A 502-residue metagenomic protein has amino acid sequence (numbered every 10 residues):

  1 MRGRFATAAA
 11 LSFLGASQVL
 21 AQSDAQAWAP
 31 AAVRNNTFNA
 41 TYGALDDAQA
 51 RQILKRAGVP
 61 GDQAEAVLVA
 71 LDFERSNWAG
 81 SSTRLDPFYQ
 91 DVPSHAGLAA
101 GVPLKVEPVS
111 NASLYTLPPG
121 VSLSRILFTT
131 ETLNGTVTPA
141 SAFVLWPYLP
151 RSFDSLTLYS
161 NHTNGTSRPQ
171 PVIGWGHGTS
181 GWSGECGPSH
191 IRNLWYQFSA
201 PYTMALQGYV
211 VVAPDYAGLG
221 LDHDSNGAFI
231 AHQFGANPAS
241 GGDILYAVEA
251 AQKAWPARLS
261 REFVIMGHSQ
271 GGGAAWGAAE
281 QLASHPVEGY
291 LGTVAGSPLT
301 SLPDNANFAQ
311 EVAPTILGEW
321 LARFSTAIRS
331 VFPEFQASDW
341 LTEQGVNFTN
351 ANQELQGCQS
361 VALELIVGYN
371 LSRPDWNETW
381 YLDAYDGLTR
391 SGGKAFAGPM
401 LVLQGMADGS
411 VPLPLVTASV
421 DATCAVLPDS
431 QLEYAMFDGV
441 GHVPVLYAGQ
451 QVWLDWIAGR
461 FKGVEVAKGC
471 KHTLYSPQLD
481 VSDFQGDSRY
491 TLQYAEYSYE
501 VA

Functional and structural regions predicted by a protein language model:
M1-D24, A502: Fungal secretory targeting signals
A21-R151: Catalytic-loop region of hydrolases
V33-N36, A40-S82, D86, G296-K394: Accessory cap/linker subdomain of secreted extracellular hydrolases
T132-G208: Short, surface-exposed "cap/lid" segments of acyl-processing enzymes
Q233-W255: Alpha/beta-hydrolase active-site loop
E249-I316: Primarily recognizes the serine-hydrolase "nucleophile elbow" in alpha/beta-hydrolase and SGNH/GDSL folds
L382-Y385, S410, T417-A418, A425-A502: C-terminal catalytic histidine-bearing segment of alpha/beta-hydrolase fold enzymes
F396, L401-D408: Short beta-strand/loop motif that positions the catalytic acidic residue of the alpha/beta-hydrolase fold
